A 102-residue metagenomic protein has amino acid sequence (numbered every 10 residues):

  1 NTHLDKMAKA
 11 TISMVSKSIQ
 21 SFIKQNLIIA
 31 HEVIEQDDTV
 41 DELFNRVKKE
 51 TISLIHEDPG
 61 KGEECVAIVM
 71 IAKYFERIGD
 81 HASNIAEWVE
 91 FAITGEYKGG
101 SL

Functional and structural regions predicted by a protein language model:
N1-L102: Cytosolic, long alpha-helical scaffolding segments
